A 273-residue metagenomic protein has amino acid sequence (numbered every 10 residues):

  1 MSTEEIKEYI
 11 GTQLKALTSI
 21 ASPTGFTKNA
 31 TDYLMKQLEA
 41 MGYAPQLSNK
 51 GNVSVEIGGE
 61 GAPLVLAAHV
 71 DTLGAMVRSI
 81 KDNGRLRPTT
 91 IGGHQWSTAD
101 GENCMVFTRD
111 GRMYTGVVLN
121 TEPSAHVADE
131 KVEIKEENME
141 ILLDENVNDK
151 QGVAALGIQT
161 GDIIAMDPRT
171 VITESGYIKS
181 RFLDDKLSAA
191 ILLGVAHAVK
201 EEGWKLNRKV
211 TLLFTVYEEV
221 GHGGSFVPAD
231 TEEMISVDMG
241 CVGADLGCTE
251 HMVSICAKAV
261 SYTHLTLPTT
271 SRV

Functional and structural regions predicted by a protein language model:
M1-L265, S271-R272: N-terminal hydrophobic/helix-forming segments and targeting peptides
